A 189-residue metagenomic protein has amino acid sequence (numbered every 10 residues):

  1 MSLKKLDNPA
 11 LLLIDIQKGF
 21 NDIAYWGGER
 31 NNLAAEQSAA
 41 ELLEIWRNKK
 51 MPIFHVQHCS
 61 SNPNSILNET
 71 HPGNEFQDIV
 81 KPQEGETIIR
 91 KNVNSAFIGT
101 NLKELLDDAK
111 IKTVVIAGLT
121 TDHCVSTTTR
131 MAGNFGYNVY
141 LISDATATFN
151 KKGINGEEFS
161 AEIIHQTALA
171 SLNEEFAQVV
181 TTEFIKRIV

Functional and structural regions predicted by a protein language model:
M1-A10, Q37-E41, N48-K49, S61 (+1 more regions): Active-site-adjacent betaalpha module
K4, F20-N21: Active-site gating/metal-coordination segments in enzymes
L11-I16: N-terminal nucleotide-binding beta1-loop-alpha1 segment
N21-L33, G156-E158: Acidic/histidine-rich helix-loop elements that form or flank divalent-metal/phosphate-binding sites at the catalytic
